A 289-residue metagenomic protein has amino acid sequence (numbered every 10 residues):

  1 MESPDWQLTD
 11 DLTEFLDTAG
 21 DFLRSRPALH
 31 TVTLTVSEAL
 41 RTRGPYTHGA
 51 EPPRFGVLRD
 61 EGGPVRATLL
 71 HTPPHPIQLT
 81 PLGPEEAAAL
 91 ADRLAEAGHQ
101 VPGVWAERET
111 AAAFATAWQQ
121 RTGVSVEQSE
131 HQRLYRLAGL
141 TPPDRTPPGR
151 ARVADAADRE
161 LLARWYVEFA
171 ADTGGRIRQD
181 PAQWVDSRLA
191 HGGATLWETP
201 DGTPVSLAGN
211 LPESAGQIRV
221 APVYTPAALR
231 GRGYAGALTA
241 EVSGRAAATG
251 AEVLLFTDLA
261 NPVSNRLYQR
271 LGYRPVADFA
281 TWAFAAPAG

Functional and structural regions predicted by a protein language model:
M1-P76, E85, R108-A113: N-terminal charged segments
M1-T33, L140-R176: Short amphipathic alpha-helix that is part of the acyltransferase structural core
E38-A39, T72, R176-V223: A conserved beta-strand-loop-helix scaffold within acyl/acetyltransferase catalytic domains
R54, R59-R66, L70-P148, W282: Acyl-donor-binding surface of acyltransferase catalytic domains
P84-R93, A221, T225-A227, G231-A248 (+1 more regions): Conserved acetyl-CoA-binding loop-helix of GNAT-fold acetyltransferases
G98-E107, G216, A246-T257: Conserved GNAT acetyl-CoA-binding A-motif
W105-A111, A227, L255-N265, W282-A288: Conserved beta-strand-loop-alpha-helix junction that forms the acyl-donor binding cleft
E109-Q128, G236, L259-A277: Conserved active-site alpha-helix within GNAT-family acetyltransferase domains
